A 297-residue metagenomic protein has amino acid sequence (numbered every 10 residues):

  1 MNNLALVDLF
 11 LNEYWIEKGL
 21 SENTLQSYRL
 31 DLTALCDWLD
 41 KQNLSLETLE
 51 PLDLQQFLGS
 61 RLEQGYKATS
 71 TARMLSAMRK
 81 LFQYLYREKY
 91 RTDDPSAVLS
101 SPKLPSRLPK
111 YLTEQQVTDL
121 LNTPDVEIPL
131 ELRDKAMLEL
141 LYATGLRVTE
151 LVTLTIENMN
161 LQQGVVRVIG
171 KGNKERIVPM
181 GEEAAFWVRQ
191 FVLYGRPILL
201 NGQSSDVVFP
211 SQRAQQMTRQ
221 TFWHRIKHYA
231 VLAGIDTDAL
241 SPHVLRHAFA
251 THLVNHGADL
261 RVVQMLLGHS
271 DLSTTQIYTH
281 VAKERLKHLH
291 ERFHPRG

Functional and structural regions predicted by a protein language model:
M1-G297: Conserved catalytic core of the tyrosine transesterase superfamily
